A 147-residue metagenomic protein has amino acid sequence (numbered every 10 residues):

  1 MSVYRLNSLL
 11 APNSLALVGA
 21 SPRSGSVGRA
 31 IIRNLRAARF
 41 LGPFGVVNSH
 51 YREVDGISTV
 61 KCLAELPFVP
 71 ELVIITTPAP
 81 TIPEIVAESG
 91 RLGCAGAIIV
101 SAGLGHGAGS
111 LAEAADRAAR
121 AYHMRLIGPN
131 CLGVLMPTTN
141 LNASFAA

Functional and structural regions predicted by a protein language model:
M1-A147: Catalytic-core regions of core metabolic enzymes, especially those transforming organic acids/acyl-group intermediates
